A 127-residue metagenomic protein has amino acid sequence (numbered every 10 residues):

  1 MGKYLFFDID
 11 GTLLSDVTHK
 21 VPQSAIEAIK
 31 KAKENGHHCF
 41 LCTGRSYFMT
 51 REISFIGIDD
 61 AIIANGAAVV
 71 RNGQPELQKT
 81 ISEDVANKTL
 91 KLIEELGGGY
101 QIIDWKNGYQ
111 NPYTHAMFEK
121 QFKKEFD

Functional and structural regions predicted by a protein language model:
M1-K3, G57-I58: Short loop/turn microsegments at loop-to-beta-strand junctions
K3-T18, T43: Asp-based phosphoryl-transfer active-site loop
Y4-L5, H38, K124: Short non-domain terminal segments
D8-D10, D16, D59-D60, D84 (+2 more regions): Acidic-enriched, low-complexity/disordered segments with a strong bias for Aspartate over Glutamate
V21-P22: A short acidic/small-residue loop/turn micro-motif
I26-K120: Active-site phosphate-binding/coordination module
Q121-D127: Short, intrinsically disordered, charge-balanced linker/junction segments flanking boundaries in proteins
